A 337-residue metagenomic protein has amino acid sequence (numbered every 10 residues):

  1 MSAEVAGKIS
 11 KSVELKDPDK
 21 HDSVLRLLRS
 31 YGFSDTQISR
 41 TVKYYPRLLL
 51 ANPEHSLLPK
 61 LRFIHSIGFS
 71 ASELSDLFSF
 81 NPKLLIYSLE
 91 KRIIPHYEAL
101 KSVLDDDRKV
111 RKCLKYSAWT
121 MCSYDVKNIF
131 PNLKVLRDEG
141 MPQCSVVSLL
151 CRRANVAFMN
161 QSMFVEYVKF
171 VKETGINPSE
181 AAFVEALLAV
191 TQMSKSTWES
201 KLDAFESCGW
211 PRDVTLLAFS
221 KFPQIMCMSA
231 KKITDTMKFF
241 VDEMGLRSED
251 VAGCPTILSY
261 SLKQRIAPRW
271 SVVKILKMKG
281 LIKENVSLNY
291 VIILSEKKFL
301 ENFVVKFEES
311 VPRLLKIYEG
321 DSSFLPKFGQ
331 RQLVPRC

Functional and structural regions predicted by a protein language model:
M1-C337: Long amphipathic alpha-helical repeat/alpha-solenoid cores
